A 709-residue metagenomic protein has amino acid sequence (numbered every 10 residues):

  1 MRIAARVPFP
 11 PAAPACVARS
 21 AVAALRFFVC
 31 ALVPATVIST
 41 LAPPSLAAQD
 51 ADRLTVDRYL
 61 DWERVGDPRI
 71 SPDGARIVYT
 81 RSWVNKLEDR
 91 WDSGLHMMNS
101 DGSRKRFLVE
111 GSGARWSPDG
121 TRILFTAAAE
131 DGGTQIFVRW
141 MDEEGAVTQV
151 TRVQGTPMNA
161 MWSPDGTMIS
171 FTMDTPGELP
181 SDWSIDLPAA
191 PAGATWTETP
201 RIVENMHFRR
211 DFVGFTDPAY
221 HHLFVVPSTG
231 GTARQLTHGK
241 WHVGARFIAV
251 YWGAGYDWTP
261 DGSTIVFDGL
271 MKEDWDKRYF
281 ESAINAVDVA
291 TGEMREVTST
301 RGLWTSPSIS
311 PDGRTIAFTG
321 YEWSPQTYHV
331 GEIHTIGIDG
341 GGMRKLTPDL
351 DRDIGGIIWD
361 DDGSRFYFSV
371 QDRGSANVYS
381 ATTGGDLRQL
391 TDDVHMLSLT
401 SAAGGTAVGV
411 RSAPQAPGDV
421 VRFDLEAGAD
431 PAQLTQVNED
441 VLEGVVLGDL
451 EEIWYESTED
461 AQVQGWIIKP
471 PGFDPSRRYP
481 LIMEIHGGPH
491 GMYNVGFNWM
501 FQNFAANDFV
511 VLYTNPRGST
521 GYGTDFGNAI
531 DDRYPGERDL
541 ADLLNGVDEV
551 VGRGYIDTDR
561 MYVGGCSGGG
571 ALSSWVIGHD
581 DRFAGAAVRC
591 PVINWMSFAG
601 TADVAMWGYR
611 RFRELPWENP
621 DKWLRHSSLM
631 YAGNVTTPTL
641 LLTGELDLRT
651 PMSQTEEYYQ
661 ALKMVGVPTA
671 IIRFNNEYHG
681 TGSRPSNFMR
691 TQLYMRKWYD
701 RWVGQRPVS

Functional and structural regions predicted by a protein language model:
R69, R115, M161, D257 (+3 more regions): Conserved beta-strand position repeated across blades of beta-propeller domains
R69, S170-T172, W196-E204, R209-R234 (+6 more regions): Non-catalytic accessory segments flanking enzyme active sites
P72-D73, P118-D119, P164-D165, P260-D261 (+3 more regions): Residue-level detector of Asp-centered blade-edge/turn motifs that repeat once per structural unit in beta-propeller
G74-I77, G120-L124, I169-S170, I265 (+3 more regions): Hydrophobic beta-strand positions that form the internal "hydrophobic ladder" of WD40/Gbeta-like beta-propeller blades
R81-G94, F107-G113, L124-F137, E143-A146 (+11 more regions): A flexible loop/linker signature enriched in serine peptidases of the S9 family
N99-S103, W140-E144, P227-G231, D288-G292 (+3 more regions): Short loop/turn segments that connect beta-strands within beta-propeller blades
A429, V437-D559, C566, F598-W607: Cap/lid segment of the alpha/beta-hydrolase catalytic domain
Y513-S709: Active-site-proximal cap/loop segments of hydrolase catalytic domains
